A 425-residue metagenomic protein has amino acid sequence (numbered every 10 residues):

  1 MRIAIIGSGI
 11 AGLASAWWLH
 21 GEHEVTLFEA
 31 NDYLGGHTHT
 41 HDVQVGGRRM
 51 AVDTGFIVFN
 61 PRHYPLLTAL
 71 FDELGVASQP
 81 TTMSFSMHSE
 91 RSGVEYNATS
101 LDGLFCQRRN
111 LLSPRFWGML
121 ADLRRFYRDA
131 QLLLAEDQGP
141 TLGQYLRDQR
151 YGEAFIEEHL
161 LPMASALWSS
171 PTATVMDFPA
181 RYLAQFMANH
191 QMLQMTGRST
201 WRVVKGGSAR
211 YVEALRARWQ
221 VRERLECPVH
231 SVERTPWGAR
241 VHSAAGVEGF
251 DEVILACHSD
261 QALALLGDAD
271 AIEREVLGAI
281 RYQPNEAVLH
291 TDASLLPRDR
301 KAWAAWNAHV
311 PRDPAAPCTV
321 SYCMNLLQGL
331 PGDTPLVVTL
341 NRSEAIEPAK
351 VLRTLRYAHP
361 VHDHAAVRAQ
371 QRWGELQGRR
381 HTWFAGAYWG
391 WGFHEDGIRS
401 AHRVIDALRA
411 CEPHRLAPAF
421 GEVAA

Functional and structural regions predicted by a protein language model:
R2-L27: N-terminal Rossmann-like FAD-binding beta1-loop-alpha1 element of flavoenzymes
A11, Y33, D260: Conserved Rossmann-like nucleotide-cofactor binding loop
H20-Q44: Glycine-rich FAD pyrophosphate-binding loop
H41-L67: N-terminal glycine-rich dinucleotide-binding loop that anchors FAD/FMN and/or NAD(P) in oxidoreductases
D42, T99-D102, A316-A425: Conserved flavin/dinucleotide-binding core of flavoenzymes
P61-A180, A184-Q185: Mobile amphipathic helical/loop "lid" adjacent to a hydrophobic cofactor/ligand pocket
Q185-S243, E248-D251: Helical element adjacent to the flavin cofactor pocket in flavoenzyme catalytic cores
P228-P360: Mid-domain catalytic core of redox enzymes that form a hydrophobic substrate pocket/lid adjacent to a catalytic redox
